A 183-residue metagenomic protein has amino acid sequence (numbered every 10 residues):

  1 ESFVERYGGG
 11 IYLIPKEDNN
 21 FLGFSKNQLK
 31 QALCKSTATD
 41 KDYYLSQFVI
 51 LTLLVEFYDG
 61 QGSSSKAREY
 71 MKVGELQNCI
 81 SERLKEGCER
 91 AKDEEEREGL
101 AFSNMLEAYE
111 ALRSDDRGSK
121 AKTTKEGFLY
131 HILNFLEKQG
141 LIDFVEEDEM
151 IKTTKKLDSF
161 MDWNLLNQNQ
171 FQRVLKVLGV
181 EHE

Functional and structural regions predicted by a protein language model:
E1-L53, F57: Eukaryotic partner-binding/assembly regions in large regulatory complexes
E1-Y7, L133-D148: A short, conserved structural fragment
I14-N20, E147-F171: Short, cationic-aromatic polyanion-contact patches
Q28, R113-R117, K138, L157-E183: Short, amphipathic alpha-helical interaction segments positioned at domain boundaries
Y44-C79: Positively charged, polyanion-binding regions of nucleic-acid-associated proteins
K66-I80, E89-D93, E98-K120: Short acidic, hydrophobic short linear motifs in intrinsically disordered regions
R90-E94, I142-F144, Q172-V177: A contiguous, surface-oriented mixed alpha/beta subdomain in the mid-to-C-terminal portion of proteins that forms
K122-K138: Short amphipathic alpha-helical interaction segments
